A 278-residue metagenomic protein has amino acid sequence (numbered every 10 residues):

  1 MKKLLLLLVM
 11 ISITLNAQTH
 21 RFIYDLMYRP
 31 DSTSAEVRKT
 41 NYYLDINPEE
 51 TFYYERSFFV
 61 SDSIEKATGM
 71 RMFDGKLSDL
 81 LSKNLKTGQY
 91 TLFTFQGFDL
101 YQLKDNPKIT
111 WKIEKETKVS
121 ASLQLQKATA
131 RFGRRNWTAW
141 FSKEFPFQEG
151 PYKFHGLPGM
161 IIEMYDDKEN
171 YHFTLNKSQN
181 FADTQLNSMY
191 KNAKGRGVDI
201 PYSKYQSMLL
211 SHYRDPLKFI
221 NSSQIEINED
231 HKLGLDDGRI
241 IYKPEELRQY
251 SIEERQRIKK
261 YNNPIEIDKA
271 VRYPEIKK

Functional and structural regions predicted by a protein language model:
M1-L4, R134: Short, solvent-exposed loop/turn segments at the edges of secondary structure
K3-I13: Sec-dependent N-terminal signal peptides
L5, Y101-L103, Y165: Homeobox/homeodomain signature
L7, F52, T117-V119, Q126 (+2 more regions): A generic structural micro-environment signature that highlights single residues at secondary-structure boundaries
N16-V119, Q124, E169-K278: Extracellular or lumenal secretory-pathway regions
Q124-F181: Glycine- and acidic-residue-rich phosphate-binding/metal-coordinating active-site segment common to enzymes that handle
